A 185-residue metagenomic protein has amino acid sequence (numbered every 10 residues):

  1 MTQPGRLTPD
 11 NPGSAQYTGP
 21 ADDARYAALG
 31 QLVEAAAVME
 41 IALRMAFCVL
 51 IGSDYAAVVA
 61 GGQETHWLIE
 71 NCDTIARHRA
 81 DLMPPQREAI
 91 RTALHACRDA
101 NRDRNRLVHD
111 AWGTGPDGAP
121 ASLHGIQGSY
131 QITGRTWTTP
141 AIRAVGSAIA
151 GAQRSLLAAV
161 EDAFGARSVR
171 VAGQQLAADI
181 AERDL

Functional and structural regions predicted by a protein language model:
T2-E34, I41-L185: Acidic, Ser/Thr/Gly/Pro-rich intrinsically disordered interaction regions
